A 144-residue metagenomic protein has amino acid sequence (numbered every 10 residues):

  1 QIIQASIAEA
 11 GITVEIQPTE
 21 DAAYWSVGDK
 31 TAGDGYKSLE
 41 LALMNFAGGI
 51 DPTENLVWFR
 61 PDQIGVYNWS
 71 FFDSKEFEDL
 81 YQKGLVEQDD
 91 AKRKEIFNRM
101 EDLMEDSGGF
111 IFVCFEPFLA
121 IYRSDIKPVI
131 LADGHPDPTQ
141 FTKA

Functional and structural regions predicted by a protein language model:
Q1-A5, E9, D29-A144: Detector for C-terminal structural segments
I12: Short phosphate-binding/catalytic loops that engage adenosine nucleotides
I16-K30: Short helix-initiation/N-cap motifs at beta->coil->alpha
